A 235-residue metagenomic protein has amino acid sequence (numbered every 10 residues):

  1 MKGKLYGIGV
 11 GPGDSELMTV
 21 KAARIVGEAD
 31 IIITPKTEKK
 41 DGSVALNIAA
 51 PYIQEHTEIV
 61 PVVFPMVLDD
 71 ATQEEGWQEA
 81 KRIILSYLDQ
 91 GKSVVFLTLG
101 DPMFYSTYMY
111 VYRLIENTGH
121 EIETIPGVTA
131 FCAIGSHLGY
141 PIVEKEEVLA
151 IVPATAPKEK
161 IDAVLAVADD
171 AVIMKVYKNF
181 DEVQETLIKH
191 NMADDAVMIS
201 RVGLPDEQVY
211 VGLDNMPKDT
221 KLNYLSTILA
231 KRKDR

Functional and structural regions predicted by a protein language model:
M1-K2, R24-I25, L88-D89, F96 (+5 more regions): Solvent-exposed alpha-helices and their adjacent loops that cap or buttress functional pockets in soluble metabolic
M1-S15, V20-A22, G27-H120, V209-Y210 (+2 more regions): Class I S-adenosyl-L-methionine
L5, L165-R235: A contiguous loop/helix-start segment that scaffolds small-molecule binding in enzyme catalytic cores
T34, P61, F96-T98, T124-G127 (+3 more regions): General beta-strand structural signal in soluble alpha/beta enzymes
T37, L99, A154, V176 (+1 more regions): Cofactor-binding loop segments of dinucleotide-utilizing enzymes, especially the Rossmann-like FAD- and NAD(P)+-binding
K39-G42, V67, T129-C132, F180 (+1 more regions): Short gly/pro/ser/thr-enriched loop/turn and capping motifs at secondary-structure boundaries
E79-Y87, I142-P153, N215-S226: A polyampholytic, Gly/Pro-enriched intrinsically disordered region
M103-V167, K233: Class I SAM-dependent methyltransferase SAM-binding "motif I" and its flanking Rossmann-like core
